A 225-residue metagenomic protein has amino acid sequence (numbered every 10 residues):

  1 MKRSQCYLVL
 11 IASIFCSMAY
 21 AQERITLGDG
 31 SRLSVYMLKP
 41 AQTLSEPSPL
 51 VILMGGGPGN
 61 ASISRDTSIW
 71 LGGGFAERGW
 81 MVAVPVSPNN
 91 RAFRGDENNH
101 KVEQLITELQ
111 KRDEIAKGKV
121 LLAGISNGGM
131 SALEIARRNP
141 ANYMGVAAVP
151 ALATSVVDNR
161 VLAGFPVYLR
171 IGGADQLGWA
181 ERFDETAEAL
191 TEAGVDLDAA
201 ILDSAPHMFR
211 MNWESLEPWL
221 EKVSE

Functional and structural regions predicted by a protein language model:
L8-F15: Bacterial N-terminal signal peptides
Y20-L44: N-terminal cap/lid segment of alpha/beta-hydrolase-fold proteins
L44-S48, M54-A92, L177: Short substrate-entry loop that stabilizes the transition state in hydrolases
F93-E114: Alpha/beta-hydrolase active-site loop
Q110-R112, G118-G164: Primarily recognizes the serine-hydrolase "nucleophile elbow" in alpha/beta-hydrolase and SGNH/GDSL folds
Y168-Q176: Conserved strand-to-loop "acid loop" that flanks and positions the catalytic carboxylate
R170, E181-E225: C-terminal catalytic histidine-bearing segment of alpha/beta-hydrolase fold enzymes
